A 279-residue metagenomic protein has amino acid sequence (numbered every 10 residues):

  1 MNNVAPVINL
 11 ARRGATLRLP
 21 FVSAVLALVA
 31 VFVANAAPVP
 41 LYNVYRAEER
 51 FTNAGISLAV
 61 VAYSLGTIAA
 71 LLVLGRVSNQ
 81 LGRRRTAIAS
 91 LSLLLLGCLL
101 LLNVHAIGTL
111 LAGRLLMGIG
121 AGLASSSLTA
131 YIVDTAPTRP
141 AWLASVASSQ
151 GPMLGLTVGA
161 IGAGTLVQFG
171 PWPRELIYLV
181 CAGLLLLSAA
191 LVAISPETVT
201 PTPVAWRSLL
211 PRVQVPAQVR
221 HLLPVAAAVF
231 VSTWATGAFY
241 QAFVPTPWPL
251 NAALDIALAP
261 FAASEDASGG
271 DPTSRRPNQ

Functional and structural regions predicted by a protein language model:
G14-A47, V219-Y240: Pair of pore-lining "gating" transmembrane helices in MFS-fold secondary transporters
L41-A69: Extracellular/periplasmic helix-loop-helix junction of adjacent transmembrane segments in MFS-like secondary
R50, G82, N103-G108: Helix-breaking motifs and short loop linkers at transmembrane-helix boundaries and internal kinks in secondary membrane
L58-R76, S125, T129, E265-S274: Central cavity-lining transmembrane alpha-helices of secondary-active solute carriers, predominantly the Major
R85-L100, G108: Structural signature of the two symmetry-related core transmembrane helices
A106-R114, V225-A226: Short hydrophobic/alpha-helical segments at membrane-entry points of transmembrane helices in Major Facilitator
G113-G151: Cytoplasmic helix-loop-helix junction between adjacent transmembrane helices in 12-TM secondary transporters
T138-R139, L143-A193: Helix-loop-helix hairpin linking two adjacent transmembrane segments in secondary transporters
